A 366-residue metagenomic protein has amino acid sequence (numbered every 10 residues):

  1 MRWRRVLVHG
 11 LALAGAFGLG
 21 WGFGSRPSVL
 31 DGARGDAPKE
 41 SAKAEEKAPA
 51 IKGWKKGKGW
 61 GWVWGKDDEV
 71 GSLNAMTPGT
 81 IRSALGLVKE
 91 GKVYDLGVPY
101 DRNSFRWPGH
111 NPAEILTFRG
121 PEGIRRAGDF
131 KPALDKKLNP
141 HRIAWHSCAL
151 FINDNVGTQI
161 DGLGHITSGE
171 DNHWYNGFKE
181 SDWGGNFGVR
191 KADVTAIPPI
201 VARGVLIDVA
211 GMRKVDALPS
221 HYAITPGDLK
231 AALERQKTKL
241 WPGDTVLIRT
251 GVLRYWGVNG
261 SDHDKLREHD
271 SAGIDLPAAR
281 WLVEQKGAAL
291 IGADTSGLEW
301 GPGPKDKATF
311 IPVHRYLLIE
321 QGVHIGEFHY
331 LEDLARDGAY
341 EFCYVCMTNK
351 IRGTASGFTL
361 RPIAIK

Functional and structural regions predicted by a protein language model:
M1-R2, F23, D31, D36: Intrinsically disordered, low-complexity regions enriched in serine, threonine, proline and polar/charged residues
R2-S25: Sec-dependent N-terminal signal peptides
S28-K366: Active-/binding-site microenvironments in catalytic and ligand-binding cores
